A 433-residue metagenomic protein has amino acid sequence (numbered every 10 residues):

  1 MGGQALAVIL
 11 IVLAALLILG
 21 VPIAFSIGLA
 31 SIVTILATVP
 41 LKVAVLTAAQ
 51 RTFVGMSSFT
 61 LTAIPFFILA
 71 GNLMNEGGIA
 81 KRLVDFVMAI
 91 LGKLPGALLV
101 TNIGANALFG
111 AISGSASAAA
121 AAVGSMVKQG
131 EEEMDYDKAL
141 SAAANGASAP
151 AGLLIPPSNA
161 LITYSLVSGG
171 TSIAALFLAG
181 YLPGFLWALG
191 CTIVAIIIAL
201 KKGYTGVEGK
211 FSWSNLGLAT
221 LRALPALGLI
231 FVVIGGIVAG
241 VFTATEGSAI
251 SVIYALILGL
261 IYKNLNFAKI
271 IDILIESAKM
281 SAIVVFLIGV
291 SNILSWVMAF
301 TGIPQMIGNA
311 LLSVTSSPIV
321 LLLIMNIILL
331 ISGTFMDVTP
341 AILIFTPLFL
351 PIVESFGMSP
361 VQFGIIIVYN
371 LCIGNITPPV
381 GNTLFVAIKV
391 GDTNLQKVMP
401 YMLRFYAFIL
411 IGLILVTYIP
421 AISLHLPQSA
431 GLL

Functional and structural regions predicted by a protein language model:
M1-L433: Alpha-helical transmembrane segments of multi-pass membrane transport proteins
